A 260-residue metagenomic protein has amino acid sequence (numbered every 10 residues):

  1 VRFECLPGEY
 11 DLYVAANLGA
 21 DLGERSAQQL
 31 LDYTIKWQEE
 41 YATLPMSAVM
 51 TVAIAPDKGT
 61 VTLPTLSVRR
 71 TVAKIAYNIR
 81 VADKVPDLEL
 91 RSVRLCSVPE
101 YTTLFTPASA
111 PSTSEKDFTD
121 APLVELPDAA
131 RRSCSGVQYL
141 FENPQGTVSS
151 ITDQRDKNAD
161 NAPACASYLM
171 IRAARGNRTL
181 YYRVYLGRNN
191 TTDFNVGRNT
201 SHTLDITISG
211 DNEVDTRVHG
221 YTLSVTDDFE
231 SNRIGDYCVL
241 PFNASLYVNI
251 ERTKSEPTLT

Functional and structural regions predicted by a protein language model:
V1-R25, N78, D83-R198: Tryptophan-paired
A20-T62, T179-F194, R198: Structured interaction patches on ligand/partner-binding surfaces of diverse proteins
S47-V49, A53-V61, A129-G136, G197-N199 (+1 more regions): Solvent-exposed, conformationally flexible loop/turn segments
I54-P56, S67-R70: Interdomain boundary/hinge segments at the C-termini of tandem beta-sandwich modules
T65, A159, D236-C238: Outer-membrane beta-barrel proteins
R69-A82, L240-V248: A short, Gly/Thr-enriched small/hydrophobic beta-strand-prone motif that recurs across taxa
K74, D87-S92, A166-Y168, E213-D215 (+2 more regions): Exposed beta-strand and adjacent loop surfaces of beta-rich binding modules that mediate intermolecular recognition
Y185-T260: Low-complexity, acidic Ser/Thr/Pro-rich "mucin-like" tracts of secreted and single-pass surface proteins
